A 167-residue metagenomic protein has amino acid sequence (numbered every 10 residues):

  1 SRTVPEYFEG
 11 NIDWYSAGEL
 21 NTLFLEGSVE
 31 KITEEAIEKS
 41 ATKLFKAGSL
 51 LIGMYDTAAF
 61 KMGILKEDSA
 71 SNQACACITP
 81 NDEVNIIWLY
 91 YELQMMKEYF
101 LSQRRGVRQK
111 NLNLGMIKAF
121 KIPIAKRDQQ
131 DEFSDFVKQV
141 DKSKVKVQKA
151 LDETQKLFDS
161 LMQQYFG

Functional and structural regions predicted by a protein language model:
S1-R2, S102-R105, V145-D152: A short, aromatic/hydrophobic, helix- or strand-capping loop or linear motif that either lines the entrance/gate
S1-T22, E38-A41, A58, R105 (+1 more regions): Low-complexity, Lys/Gly-biased intrinsically disordered segments
S16-A17, T33-Q94, G115: A short beta-sheet element
L20, K97-E98, D159: Generic structural signal for secondary-structure transition and capping sites
F24-S28: Cytochrome P450 core scaffold surrounding the K-helix E-X-X-R motif and the conserved "meander" helix-loop region
M54-Y55, S69-A76, G106-D131: A short glycine-rich beta-alpha junction/loop motif
Q94-K97, L101, D141: Short amphipathic alpha-helical signal-transduction/dimerization elements
A119-G167: Amphipathic alpha-helical coiled-coil/heptad-repeat segments
